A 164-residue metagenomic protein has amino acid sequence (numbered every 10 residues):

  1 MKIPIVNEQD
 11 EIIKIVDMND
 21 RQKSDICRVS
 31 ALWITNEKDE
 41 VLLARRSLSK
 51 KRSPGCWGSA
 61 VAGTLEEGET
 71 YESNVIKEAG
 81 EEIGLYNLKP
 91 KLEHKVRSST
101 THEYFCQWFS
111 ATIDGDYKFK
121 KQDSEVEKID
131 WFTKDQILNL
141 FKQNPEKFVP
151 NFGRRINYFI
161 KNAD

Functional and structural regions predicted by a protein language model:
M1-A31, T35-E37: Acidic, metal-coordinating catalytic segment for phosphate/diphosphate chemistry, firing primarily on the Nudix
V16-D17, G55, E67, T100-E103 (+2 more regions): Nudix hydrolase/Nudix homology domain
R21-D25, R52, K95-C106: Acidic pyrophosphate-coordinating catalytic loop
A31-V61: A glycine-rich, hydrophobic loop/mini-helix early in the fold
L42-L43, A60-E93: The catalytic Nudix box helix
